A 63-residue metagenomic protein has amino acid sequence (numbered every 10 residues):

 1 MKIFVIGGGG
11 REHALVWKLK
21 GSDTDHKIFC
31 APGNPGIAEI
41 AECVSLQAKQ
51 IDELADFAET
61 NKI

Functional and structural regions predicted by a protein language model:
M1-I63: ATP-binding N-terminal substructure of ATP-dependent carboxylate-amine bond-forming enzymes
